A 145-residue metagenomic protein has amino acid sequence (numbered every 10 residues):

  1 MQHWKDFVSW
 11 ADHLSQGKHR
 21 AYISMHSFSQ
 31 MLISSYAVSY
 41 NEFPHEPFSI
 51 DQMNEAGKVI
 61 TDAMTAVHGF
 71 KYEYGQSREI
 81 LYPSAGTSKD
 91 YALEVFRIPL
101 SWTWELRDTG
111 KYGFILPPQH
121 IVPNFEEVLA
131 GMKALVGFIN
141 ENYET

Functional and structural regions predicted by a protein language model:
M1-T145: Metallocarboxypeptidase
